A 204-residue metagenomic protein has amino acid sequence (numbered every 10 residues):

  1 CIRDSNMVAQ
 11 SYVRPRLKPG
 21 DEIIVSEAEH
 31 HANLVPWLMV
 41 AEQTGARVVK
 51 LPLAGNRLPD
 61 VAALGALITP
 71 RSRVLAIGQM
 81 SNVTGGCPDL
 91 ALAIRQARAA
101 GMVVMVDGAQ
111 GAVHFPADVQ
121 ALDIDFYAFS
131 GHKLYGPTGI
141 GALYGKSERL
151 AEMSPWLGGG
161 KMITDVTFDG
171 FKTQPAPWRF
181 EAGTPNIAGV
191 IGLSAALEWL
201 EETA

Functional and structural regions predicted by a protein language model:
R3-A204: Pyridoxal 5′-phosphate
